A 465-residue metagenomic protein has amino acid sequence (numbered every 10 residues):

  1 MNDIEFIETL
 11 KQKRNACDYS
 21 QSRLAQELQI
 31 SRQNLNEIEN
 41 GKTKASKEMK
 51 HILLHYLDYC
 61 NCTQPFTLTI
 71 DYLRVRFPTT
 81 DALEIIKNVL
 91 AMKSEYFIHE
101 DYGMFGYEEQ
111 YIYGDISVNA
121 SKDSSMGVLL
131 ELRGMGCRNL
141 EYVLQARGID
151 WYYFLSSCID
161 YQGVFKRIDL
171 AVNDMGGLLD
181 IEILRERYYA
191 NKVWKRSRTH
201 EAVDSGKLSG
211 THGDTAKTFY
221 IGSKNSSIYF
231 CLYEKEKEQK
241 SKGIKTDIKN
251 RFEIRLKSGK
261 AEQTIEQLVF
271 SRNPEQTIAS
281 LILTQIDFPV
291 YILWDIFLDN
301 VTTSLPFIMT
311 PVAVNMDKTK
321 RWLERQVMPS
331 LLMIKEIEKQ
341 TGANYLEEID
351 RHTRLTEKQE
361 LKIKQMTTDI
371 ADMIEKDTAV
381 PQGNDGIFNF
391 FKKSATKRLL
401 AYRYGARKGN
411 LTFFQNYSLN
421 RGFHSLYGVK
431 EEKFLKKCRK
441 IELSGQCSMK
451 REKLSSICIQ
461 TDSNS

Functional and structural regions predicted by a protein language model:
D3-E5, Q12, A16, Y59-N315 (+6 more regions): Structured, helix-rich domain cores that form ligand/interaction pockets
E8-E27: Short basic helix-loop element that most often maps to the first helix and adjoining turn of HTH DNA-binding modules
L10, L24-A25, L35-I38, M316: Conserved hydrophobic/aromatic packing and binding residues within compact polymer-binding modules
L10, Q21, R32, K50 (+1 more regions): Helix-turn-helix DNA-binding elements, focusing on the entry/boundary residues of the two helices that contact DNA
Q29, E37, K440, S456-C458: Generic short N-terminal amphipathic or hydrophobic helices
Q29-A45: Recognition helix of helix-turn-helix/homeodomain-like DNA-binding domains that insert into the DNA major groove
E37, G41, I52, W322: Alpha-helical DNA-recognition elements
S46-C62: DNA major-groove recognition helix of helix-turn-helix/homeodomain DNA-binding modules
